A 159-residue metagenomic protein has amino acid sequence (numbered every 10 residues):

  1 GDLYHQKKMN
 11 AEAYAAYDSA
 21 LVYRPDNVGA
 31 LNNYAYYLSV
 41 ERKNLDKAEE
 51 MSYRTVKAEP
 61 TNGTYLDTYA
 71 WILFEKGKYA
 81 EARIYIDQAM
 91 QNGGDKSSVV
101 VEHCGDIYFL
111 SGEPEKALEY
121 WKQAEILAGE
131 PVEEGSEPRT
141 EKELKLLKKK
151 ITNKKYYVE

Functional and structural regions predicted by a protein language model:
D2, Y36-Y37, W71, D106: Residue-level recognition of tetratricopeptide repeat
Q6, V40-E41, E75-K76, L110 (+1 more regions): Register position in tetratricopeptide repeats
P25, P60, G94-D95, G129: Short coil turns that delineate tetratricopeptide repeat
F109, P114-E133: TPR/TPR-like (Sel1-like) alpha-helical repeat modules
